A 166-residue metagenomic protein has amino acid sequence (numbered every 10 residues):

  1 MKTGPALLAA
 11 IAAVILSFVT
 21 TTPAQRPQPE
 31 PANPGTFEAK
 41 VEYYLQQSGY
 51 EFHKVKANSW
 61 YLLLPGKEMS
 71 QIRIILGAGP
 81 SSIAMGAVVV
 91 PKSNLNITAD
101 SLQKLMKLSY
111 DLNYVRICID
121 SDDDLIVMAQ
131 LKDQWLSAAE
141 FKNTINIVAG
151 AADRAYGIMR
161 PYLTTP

Functional and structural regions predicted by a protein language model:
M1-P5: Positively charged n-region of N-terminal signal peptides that target proteins for export
A9-F18: Bacterial N-terminal signal peptides
V19-G35: Cleaved targeting-peptide boundary
P31-A39, L95-N96, W135-K142, N146: Soluble non-cytosolic domains of exported or imported proteins
A39-S93: Ser/Thr-rich, low-complexity intrinsically disordered terminal regions
A84-D124: Short, internal acidic amphipathic alpha-helical interface segments that mediate docking to partner proteins
S109, Y114-Y156: A short, solvent-exposed beta-edge/loop patch
R160-P166: Short, highly charged C-terminal tails/helix-capping segments
